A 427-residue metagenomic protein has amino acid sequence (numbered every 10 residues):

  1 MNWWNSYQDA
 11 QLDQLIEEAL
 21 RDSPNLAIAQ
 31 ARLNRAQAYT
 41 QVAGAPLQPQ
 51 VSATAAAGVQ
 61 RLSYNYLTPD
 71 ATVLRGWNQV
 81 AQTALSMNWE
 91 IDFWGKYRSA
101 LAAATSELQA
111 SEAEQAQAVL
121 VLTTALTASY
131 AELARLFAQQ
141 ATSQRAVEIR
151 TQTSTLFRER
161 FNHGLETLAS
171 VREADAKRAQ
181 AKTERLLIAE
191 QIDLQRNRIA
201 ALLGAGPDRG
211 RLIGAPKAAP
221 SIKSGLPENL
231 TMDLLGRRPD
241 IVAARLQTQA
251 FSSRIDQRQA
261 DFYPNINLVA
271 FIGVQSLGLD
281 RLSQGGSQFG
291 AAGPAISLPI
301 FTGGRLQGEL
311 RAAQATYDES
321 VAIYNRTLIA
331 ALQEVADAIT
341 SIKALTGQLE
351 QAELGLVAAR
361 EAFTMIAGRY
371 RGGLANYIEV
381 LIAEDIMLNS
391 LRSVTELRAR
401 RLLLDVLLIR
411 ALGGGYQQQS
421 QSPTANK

Functional and structural regions predicted by a protein language model:
M1-Y39, F137, A219-Q249, P299-I300 (+6 more regions): Bacterial Sec-pathway N-terminal export signals of envelope proteins
M1-Y7, E17, A57-S86, R209-P227 (+3 more regions): Small/polar, glycine/serine/threonine/aspartate-rich low-complexity segments that form flexible
N5, L20, G76, A103 (+5 more regions): Amphipathic alpha-helical coiled-coil scaffold segments and their short linker/junction regions
A27-I28, G44, I91-V119, A169 (+6 more regions): Sec/SRP-type N-terminal targeting helices
Y97, A113-L230, S341, L345 (+3 more regions): Periplasmic alpha-helical coiled-coil/stalk elements that build and connect Gram-negative outer-membrane
P207-R209, P220-I222, I339, S393-K427: Acidic, low-complexity, intrinsically disordered peripheral segments
F363-L402: C-terminal structured "cap/appendage" subdomains that terminate the fold
